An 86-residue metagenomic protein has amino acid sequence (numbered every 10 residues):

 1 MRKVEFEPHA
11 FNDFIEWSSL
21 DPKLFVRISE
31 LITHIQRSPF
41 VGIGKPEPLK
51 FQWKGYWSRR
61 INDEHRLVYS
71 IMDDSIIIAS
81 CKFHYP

Functional and structural regions predicted by a protein language model:
M1-K3, H9-V26, L49-K50, W57-R66 (+1 more regions): Enriched for short, Lys/Arg-rich terminal
T33-R60: A short, surface-exposed loop/turn module that caps and links secondary-structure elements
